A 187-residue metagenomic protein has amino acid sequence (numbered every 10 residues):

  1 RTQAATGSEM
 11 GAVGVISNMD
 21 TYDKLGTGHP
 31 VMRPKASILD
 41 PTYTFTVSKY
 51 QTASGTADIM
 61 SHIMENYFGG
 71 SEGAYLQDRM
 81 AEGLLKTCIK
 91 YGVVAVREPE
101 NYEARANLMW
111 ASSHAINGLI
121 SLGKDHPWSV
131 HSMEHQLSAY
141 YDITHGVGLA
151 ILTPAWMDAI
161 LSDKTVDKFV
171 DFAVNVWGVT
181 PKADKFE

Functional and structural regions predicted by a protein language model:
R1-G7, H131, H145: Catalytic nucleophile loop
T2-L76, D171: A glycine/threonine-rich phosphate-anchoring loop and its flanking beta-alpha core in nucleotide/phosphate-binding
N66, G70-F186: Active-site segments that bind and position negatively charged phosphate/pyrophosphate groups
